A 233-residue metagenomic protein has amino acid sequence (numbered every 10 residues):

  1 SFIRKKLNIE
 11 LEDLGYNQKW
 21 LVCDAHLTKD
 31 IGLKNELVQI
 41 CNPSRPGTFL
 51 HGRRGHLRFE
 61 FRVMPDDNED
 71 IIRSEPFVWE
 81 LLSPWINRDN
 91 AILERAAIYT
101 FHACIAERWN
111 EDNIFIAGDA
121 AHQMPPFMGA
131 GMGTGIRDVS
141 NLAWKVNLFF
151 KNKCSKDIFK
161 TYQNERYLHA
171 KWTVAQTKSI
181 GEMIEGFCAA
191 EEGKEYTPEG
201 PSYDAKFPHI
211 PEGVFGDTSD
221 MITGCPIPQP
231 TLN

Functional and structural regions predicted by a protein language model:
S1-F101, E107: Conserved FAD-binding catalytic core of PHBH/FMO-like flavoproteins
F2, L27, F49, F59-F61 (+11 more regions): Phenylalanine-focused residue identity feature
E10, L14, D24, T28 (+11 more regions): Surface-exposed loop/turn and secondary-structure junction residues enriched for glycine/proline
P43-G55, M64-D70, A117-M128, E182-K194 (+1 more regions): Short, surface-exposed, charge-dense and proline/glycine-enriched linear segments
N68-E75, I136, N152, F159 (+1 more regions): Generic detection of long, well-ordered alpha-helical segments
E80, L148-N233: Helical substrate-recognition/capping region of FAD-dependent monooxygenase/halogenase enzymes
L93, Y99-S179, N233: Conserved mid-domain beta->alpha element of the FAD-binding
